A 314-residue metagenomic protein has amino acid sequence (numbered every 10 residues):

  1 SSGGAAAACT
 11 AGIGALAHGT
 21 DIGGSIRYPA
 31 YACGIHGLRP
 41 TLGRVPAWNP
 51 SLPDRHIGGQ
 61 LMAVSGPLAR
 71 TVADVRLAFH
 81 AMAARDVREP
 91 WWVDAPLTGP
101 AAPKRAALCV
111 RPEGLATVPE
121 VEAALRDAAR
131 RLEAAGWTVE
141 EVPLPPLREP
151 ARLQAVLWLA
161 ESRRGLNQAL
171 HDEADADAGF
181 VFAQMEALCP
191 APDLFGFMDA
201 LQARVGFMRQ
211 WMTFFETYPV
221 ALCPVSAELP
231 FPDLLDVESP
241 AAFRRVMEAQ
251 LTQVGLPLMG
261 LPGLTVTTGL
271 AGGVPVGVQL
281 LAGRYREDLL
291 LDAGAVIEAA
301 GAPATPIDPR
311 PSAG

Functional and structural regions predicted by a protein language model:
S1-F79, P257-L270, V274-Q279: Short glycine/serine-rich loop segments
A15-L16, P219-A221: Short, Asp-centered acidic motifs that coordinate Mg2+ and/or phosphate in catalytic or ligand-binding sites
R39-A123, D127-A128, P146, G301-G314: A short helix-breaking turn/cap at a secondary-structure junction
P100-C109, L157-M212, P224, T265-P275: Short helix-loop capping/hinge segments that flank enzyme active sites or metal/cofactor-binding pockets
R111, L144, Y218, P224-A227: Short, well-ordered beta-to-alpha junction loops that form the rim of enzyme active sites and present histidine/acidic
P119-P143, L166-A174, F197-Y218, V246-M247: Acyltransferase
L153, D199, P230-Q250: Short, surface-exposed loop/helix-turn segments at secondary-structure junctions that function as lids/hinges flanking
T213, F243-T267: Small-aliphatic-rich amphipathic alpha-helix that forms the alpha element of a beta-alpha
